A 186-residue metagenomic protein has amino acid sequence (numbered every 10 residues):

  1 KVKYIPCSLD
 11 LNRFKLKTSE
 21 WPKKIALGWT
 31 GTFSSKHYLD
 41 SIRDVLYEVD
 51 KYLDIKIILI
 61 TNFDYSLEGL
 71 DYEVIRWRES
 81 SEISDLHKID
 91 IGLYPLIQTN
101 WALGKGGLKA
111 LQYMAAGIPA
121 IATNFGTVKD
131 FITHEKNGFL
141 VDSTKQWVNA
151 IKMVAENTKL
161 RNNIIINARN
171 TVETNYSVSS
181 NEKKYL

Functional and structural regions predicted by a protein language model:
K1-K15: Donor nucleotide-sugar binding/catalytic pocket of nucleotide-sugar-dependent glycosyltransferases
D10-F14, E20-K88: Conserved catalytic-core segment of nucleotide-activated headgroup transferases in glycan assembly
H87-K88, A115, T133: Flexible glycine/serine/alanine-rich "lid" or loop that lines and gates the nucleotide-sugar donor pocket in diverse
Y94, Q112-A115, P119-A122: Short hydrophobic beta-strand element within catalytic cores of glycosyltransferases and related nucleotide-activated
Y94-L103: Short Ser/Thr-rich beta->loop micro-motif in glycosyltransferases that lines and helps position the nucleotide-sugar
G104, N124-E135, F139-L140: Short acidic/histidine- and often glycine-rich active-site loop of Leloir-type glycosyltransferases that engages
H134-K145, M153-K159: Conserved acidic donor-binding segment of nucleotide-sugar-dependent glycosyltransferases
M153, L160-N175, N181-K184: A short, well-ordered alpha-helix in the C-terminal region of glycosyltransferases
